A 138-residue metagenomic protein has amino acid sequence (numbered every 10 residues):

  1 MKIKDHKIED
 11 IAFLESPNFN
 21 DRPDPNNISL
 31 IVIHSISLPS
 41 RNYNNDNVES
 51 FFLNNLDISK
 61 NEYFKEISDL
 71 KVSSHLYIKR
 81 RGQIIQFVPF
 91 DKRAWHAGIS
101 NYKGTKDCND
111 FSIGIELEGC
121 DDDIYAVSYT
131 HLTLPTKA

Functional and structural regions predicted by a protein language model:
K2-P23, L30, S35-Y129: Active-site-adjacent loop/helix surface patches within enzyme catalytic domains that shape the substrate-binding cleft
T130-T136: Conserved small/polar residues in nucleotide/adenosyl-binding loops
